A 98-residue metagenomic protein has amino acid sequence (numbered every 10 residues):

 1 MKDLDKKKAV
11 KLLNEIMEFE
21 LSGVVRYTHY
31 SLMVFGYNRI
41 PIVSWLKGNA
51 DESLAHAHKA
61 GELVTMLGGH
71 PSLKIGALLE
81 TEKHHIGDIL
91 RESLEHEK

Functional and structural regions predicted by a protein language model:
M1-K98: Iron-associated oxidoreductase/ferritin-like identity signal
